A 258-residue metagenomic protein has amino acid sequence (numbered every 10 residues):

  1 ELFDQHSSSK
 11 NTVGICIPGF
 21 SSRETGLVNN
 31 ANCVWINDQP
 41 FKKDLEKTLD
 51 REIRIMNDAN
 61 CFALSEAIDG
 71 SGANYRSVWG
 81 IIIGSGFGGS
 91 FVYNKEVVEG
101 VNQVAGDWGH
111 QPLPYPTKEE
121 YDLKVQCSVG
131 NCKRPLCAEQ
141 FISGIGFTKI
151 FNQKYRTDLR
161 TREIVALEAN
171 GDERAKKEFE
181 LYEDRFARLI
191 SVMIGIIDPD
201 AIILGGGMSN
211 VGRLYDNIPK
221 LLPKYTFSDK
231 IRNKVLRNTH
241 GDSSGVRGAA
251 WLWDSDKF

Functional and structural regions predicted by a protein language model:
E1-I17, S21-T25, K43-I53, E66-Y75 (+1 more regions): ATP-binding/phosphotransfer module of carbohydrate and carboxylate kinases, centering on a glycine-rich
T12, I36, V104-D107: A short acidic/small-residue loop/turn micro-motif
S21, V28, V97-V98: Hydrophobic "anchor" residues
L27-V34: Short glycine-enriched, charge-decorated loop/helix-capping segments at active-site entrances that position
V34-Q39, P219: Charged helix-capping and loop-helix junction motifs
R54, N60, E66, I81: Glycine/small-residue-rich loop that forms an oxyanion/phosphate-binding "nest" at active or ligand-binding sites
D58, G84, A249: Active-site glycine-centered loops adjacent to acidic/histidine catalytic or metal-binding residues that shape
Y75-C137: Glycine-rich phosphate-binding loop of actin/hexokinase-like ATP-binding domains
